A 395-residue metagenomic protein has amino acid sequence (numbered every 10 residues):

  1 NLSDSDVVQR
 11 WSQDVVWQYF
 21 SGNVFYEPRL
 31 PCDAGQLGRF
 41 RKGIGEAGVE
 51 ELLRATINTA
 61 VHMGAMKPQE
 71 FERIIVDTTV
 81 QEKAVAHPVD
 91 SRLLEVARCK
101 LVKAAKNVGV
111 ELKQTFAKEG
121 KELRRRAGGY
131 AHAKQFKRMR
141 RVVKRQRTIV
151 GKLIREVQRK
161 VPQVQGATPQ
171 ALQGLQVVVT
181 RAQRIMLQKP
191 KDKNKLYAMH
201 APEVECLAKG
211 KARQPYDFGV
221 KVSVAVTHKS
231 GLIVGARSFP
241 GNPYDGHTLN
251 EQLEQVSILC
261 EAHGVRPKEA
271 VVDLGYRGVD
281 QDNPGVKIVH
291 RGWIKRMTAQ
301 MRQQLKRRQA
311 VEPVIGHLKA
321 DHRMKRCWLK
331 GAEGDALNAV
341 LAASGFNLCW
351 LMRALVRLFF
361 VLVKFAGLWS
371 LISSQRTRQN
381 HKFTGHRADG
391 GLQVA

Functional and structural regions predicted by a protein language model:
N1, V7-V8, P31-L37, E72-E82 (+6 more regions): Short, conserved catalytic/metal-binding motifs centered on acidic residues
N1-W17, S21-P28: Short, Lys/Arg-enriched phosphate-binding patches
V24-E203: Active-site- or DNA-interface-adjacent structural scaffold in DNA-acting proteins
K191-S223: Active-site cores of enzymes that catalyze phosphoryl transfer or operate on phosphate-rich substrates
E205-A208, L232-V234, N242-D245, G275-D280 (+1 more regions): Flexible loop/turn segments at secondary-structure boundaries
K211-L259: Electropositive, glycine- and tryptophan-enriched low-complexity nucleic-acid-binding patches
E261-L337: Helix-centered, glycine/charged polyanion-binding patches within enzymatic domains that contact phosphate-containing
D321, K325-R326, L348-A395: A short, flexible helix-boundary coil/loop motif
